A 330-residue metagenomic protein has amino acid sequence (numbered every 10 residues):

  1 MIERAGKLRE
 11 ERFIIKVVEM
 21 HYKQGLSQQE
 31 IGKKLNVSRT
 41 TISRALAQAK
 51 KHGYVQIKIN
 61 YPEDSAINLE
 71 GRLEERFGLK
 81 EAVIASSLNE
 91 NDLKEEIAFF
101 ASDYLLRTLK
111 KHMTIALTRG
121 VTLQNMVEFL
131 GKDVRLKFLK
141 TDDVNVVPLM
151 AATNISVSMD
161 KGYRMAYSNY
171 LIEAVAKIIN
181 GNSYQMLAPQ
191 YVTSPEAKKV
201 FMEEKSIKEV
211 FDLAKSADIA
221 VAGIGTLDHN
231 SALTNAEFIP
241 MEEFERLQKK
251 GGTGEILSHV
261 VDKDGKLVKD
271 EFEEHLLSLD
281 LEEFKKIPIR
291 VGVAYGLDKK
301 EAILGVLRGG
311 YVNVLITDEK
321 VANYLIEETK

Functional and structural regions predicted by a protein language model:
M1-Q24: Extreme N-terminal segment that seeds HTH/winged-HTH DNA-binding domains in transcriptional regulators
L8, K263-K330: ATP/nucleoside-binding phosphotransfer catalytic cores, i.e., glycine-rich phosphate-binding loops
S27-V37: Short alpha-helical "recognition helix" segments of helix-turn-helix
S43-A45: Key DNA-contacting residues within the recognition helix of helix-turn-helix
Q48: Alpha-helical DNA-recognition elements
G53-N68: Short Lys/Arg-enriched helix C-cap and helix-to-coil transition segments that create basic nucleic-acid-contact patches
G71, R76-M113, L139-D228, E271-F272: Ligand-binding beta-strand-loop-alpha-helix segment within the catalytic cores of soluble metabolic enzymes
L233-K263, V314: Gly/Ser/Thr-rich active-site loops/lids in small-molecule metabolic enzymes that frequently grip phosphoryl groups
